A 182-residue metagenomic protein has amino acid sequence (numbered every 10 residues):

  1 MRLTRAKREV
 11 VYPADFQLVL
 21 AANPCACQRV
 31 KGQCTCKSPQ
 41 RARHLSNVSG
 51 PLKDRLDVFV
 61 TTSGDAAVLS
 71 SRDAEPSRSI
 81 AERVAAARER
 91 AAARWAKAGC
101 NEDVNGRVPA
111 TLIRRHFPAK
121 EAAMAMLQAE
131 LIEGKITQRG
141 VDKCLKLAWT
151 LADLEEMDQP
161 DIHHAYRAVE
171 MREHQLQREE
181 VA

Functional and structural regions predicted by a protein language model:
M1-A182: Basic, amphipathic alpha-helical bundle interface domains used for macromolecular binding and assembly
